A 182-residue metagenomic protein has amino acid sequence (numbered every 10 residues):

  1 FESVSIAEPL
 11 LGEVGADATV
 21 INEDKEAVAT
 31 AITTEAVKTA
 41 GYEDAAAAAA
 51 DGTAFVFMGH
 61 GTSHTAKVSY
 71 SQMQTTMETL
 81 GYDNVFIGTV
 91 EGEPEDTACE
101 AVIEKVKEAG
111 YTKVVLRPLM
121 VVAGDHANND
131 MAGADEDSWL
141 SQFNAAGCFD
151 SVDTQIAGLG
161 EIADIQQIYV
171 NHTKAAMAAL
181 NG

Functional and structural regions predicted by a protein language model:
F1-V115, M120-G182: Extended amphipathic ligand-handling, pore-lining, and cofactor/metal-binding catalytic surfaces
